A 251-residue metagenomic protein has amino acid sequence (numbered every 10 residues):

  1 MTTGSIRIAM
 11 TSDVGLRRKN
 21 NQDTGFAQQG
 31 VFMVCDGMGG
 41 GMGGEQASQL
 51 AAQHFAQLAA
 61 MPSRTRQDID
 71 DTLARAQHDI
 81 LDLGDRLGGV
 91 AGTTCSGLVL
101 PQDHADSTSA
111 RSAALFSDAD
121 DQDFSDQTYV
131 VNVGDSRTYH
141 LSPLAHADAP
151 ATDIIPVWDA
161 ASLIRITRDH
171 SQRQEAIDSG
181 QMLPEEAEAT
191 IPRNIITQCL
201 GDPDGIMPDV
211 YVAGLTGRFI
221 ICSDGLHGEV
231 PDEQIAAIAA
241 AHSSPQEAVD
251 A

Functional and structural regions predicted by a protein language model:
M1-A251: PP2C/PPM-type serine/threonine phosphatase catalytic domain
